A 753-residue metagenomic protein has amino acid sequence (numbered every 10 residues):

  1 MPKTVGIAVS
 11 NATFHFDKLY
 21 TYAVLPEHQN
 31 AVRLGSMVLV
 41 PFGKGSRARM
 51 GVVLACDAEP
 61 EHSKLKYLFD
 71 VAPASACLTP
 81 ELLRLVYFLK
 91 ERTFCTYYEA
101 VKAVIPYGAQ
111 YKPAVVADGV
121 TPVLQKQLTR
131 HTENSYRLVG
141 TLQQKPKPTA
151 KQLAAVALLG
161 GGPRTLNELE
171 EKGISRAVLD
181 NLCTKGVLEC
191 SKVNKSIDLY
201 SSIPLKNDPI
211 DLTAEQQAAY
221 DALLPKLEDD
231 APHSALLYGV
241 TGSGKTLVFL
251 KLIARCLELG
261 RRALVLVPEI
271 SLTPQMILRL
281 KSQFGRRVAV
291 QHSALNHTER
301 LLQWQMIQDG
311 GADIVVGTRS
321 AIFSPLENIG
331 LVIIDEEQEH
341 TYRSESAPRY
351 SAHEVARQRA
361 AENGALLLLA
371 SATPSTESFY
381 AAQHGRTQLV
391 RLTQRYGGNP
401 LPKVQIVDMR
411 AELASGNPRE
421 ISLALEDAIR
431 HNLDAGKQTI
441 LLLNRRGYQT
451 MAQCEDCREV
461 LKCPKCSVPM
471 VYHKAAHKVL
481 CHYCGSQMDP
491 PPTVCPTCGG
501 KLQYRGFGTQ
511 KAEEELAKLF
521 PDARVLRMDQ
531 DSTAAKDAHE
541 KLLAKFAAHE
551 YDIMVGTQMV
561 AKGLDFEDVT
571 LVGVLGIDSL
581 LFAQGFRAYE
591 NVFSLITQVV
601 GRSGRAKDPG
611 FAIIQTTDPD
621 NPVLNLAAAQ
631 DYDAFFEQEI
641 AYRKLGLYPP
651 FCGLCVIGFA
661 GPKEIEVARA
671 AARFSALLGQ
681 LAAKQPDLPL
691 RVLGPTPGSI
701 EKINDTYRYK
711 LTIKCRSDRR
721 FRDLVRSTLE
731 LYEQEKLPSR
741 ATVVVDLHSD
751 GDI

Functional and structural regions predicted by a protein language model:
M1-S371, Q383-N399, L681, R722-R726 (+1 more regions): Accessory, non-ATPase domains that flank or precede helicase/AAA+ motor cores in DNA-metabolism machines
P2-T4, D17, S46, G436 (+4 more regions): A general secondary-structure signal for short beta-strands and their flanking turns/coil in non-transmembrane regions
S10, L25, A660-P662, K714-R716: Solvent-exposed residues in well-ordered beta-strands and their adjoining turns, especially edge/terminal strands
T13, F520-A523, L678-R691, E735-R740: Short secondary-structure junctions
P60-S75, T696-G698, K702-K714: Solvent-exposed, membrane-proximal periplasmic/extracellular interface segments of envelope transport and secretion
K206-T213, Q217, D221, D230-A668 (+3 more regions): Inter-lobe coupling/hinge segments of SF2-like helicase ATPases
I665-Q680: Extracytoplasmic/periplasmic
A676, Q680-I703, Y707, V743-I753: A carboxyl-terminal module marker
